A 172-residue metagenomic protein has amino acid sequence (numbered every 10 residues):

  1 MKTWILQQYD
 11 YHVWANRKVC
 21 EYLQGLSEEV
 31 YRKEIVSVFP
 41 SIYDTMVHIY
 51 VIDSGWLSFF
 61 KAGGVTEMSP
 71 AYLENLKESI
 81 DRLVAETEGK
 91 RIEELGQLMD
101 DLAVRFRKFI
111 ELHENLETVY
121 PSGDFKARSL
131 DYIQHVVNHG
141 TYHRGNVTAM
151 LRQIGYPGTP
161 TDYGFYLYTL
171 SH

Functional and structural regions predicted by a protein language model:
M1, Y50-P121, G155-H172: Short, helix-capping/interhelical loops that line the mouth of catalytic, cofactor-, or ligand-binding pockets
K2-L26, M46-G63: Alpha-helical bundle segments that constitute or directly flank the non-heme di-iron/ferroxidase center
I5-Q8, T45, L95-L98, L102 (+1 more regions): Amphipathic alpha-helix face/heptad-repeat signature
Y11, N138-Y142, R152: Alpha-helix capping/hinge segments and adjacent helical runs
R17-P40, A62-P70, L83-V84, L112-R128: Helix-loop segments that flank and shape redox-cofactor active sites
R128-N138: Individual transmembrane alpha-helices with interfacial aromatic-anchor signatures
